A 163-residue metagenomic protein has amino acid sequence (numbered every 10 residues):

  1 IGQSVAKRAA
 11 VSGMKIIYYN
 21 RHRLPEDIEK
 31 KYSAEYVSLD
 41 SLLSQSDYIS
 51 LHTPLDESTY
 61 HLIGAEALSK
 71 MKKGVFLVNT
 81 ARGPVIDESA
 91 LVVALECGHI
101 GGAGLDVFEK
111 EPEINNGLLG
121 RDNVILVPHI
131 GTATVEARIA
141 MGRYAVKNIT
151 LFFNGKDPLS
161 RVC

Functional and structural regions predicted by a protein language model:
I1-A10: Glycine-rich adenosine-cofactor-binding loop
S4, V85, I100, A133 (+1 more regions): Gly/Ser/Thr-rich beta-alpha loop segments that engage phosphate groups in nucleotides
R8, Q45, N148, F152: Short alpha-helical functional segments enriched in proximate histidine and acidic residues
V11-K15: Residues at the starts of beta-strands that form the adenosine-phosphate
Y19: The conserved SAM/SAH-binding core of class I Rossmann-like methyltransferase domains, concentrating on the hydrophobic
H22-G117: Rossmann-like adenosine-cofactor binding region
K30, E111-C163: C-terminal helix-to-coil terminal segments
